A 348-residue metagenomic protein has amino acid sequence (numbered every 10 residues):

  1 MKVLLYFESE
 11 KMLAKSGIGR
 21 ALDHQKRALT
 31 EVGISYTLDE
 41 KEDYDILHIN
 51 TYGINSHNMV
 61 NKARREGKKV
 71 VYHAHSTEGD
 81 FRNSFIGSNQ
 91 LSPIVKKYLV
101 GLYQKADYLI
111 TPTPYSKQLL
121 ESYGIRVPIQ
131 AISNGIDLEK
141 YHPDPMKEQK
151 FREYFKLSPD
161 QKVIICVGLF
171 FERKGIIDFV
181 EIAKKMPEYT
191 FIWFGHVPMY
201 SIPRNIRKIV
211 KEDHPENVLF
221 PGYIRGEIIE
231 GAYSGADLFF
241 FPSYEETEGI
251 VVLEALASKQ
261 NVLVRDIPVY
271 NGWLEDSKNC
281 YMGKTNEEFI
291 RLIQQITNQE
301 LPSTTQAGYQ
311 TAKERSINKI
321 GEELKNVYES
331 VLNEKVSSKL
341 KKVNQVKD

Functional and structural regions predicted by a protein language model:
L91-L109: Membrane-proximal helix-turn-helix segments that form the acceptor-binding/catalytic region of lipid-linked
Y103, Y223-I224, G231-A236: Short alpha-helical donor nucleotide-sugar binding micro-motif in glycosyltransferases
S158-K174, V180-K184, I192: Conserved donor-binding/catalytic core segment of Leloir-type glycosyltransferases
V167, T190-I206: Glycosyltransferase donor-sugar binding loop
R204-E227: Nucleotide-activated donor-binding/catalytic signature segment of Leloir-type glycosyltransferases, i.e., the conserved
Y244: Aromatic "clamp/platform" in nucleotide-sugar-dependent glycosyltransferases that forms part of the donor/acceptor
N261-V264: Short hydrophobic beta-strand element within catalytic cores of glycosyltransferases and related nucleotide-activated
D276-E287, Q294-E300: Conserved acidic donor-binding segment of nucleotide-sugar-dependent glycosyltransferases
